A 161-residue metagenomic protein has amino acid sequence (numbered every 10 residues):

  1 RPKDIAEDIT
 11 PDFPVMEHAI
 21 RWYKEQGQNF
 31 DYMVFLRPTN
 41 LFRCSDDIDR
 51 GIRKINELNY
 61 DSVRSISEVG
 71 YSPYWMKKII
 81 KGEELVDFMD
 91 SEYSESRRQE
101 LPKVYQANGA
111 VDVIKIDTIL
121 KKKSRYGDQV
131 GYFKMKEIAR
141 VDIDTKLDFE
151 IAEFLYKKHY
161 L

Functional and structural regions predicted by a protein language model:
R1, F35, R64, K78 (+3 more regions): Structural signal for conserved beta-strand scaffold positions within catalytic alpha/beta enzyme cores
R1-N29: Conserved N-terminal catalytic core of the sugar/cofactor nucleotidyltransferase
D4-D8, Y71-S72, I138-V141: A short acidic, often aromatic-flanked loop/helix-cap motif at beta-alpha or helix-coil junctions that lines enzyme
T10-P14, H18, L41-Q129: Conserved core of the sugar-phosphate nucleotidyltransferase
E25-L41: Short beta-strand-to-loop acidic/aromatic patch adjacent to the donor-nucleotide binding site
M33, N40, V111, Y132 (+1 more regions): A residue-level structural signature of the nucleotidyltransferase/glycosyltransferase Rossmann-like core
L36, K103-A107, F133-K136: Short glycine-enriched loop/turn motifs at secondary-structure junctions
Y132-K134, A139-L161: Hydrophobic helical membrane-anchoring modules
